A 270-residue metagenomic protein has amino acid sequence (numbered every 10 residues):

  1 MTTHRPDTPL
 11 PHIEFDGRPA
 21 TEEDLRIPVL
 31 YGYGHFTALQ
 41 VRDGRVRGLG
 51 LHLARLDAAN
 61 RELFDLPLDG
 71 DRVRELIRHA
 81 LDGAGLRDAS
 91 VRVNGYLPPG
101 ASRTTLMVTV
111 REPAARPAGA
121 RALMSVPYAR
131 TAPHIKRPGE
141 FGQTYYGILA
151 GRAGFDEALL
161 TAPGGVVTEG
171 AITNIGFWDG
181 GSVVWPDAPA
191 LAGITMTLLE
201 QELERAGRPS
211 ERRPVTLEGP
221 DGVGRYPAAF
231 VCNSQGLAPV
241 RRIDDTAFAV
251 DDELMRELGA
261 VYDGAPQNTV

Functional and structural regions predicted by a protein language model:
M1-H79, Y96, A101-V270: Helix-start/capping segments and mature chain N-termini
A80-G85: Phosphate/pyrophosphate-binding loops at sites that engage ATP/ADP/AMP, CoA/4′-phosphopantetheine, polyphosphate
L86-G95: Ordered, amphipathic secondary-structure segments that act as subunit-interaction surfaces in large macromolecular
